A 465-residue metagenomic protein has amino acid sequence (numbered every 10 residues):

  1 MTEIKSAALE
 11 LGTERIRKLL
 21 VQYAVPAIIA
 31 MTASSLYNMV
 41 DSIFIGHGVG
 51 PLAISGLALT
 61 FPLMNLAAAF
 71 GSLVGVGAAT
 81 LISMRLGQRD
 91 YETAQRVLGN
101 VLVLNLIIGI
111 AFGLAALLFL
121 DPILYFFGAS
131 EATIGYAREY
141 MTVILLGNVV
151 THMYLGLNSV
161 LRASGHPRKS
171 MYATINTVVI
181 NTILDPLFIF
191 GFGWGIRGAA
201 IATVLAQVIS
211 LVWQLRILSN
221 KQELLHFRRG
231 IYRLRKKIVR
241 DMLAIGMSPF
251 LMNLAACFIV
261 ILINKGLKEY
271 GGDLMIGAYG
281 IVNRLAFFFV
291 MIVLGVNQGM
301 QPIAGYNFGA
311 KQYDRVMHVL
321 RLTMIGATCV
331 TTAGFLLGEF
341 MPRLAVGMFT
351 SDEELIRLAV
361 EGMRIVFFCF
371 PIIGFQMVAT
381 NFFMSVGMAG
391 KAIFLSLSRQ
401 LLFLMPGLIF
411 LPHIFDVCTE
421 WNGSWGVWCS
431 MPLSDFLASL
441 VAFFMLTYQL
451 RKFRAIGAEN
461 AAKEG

Functional and structural regions predicted by a protein language model:
M1-A24, I82-V149, G193-G246, A304-C369 (+1 more regions): Short alpha-helical transmembrane segments in multi-pass integral membrane proteins
Q22-D41, V143, T177, A206-S210 (+4 more regions): Transmembrane helical elements of multi-pass membrane transporters/channels
V25, I29, T60-L63, F70 (+15 more regions): Hydrophobic residues within alpha-helical transmembrane segments of multi-pass solute transporters/permease subunits
L36-S55, L124-E131, L187-W194, C257-R284 (+3 more regions): Helix-terminus/linker motif at the lipid-water interface of multi-pass membrane proteins
V49-P62, R138-M141, A200, D273-F288 (+2 more regions): Small-residue hotspots at the loop-to-helix junctions and early N-terminal turns of transmembrane alpha-helices
I54-L114, T151-S170, A278-L336, F340-P342 (+1 more regions): Small-residue-rich hydrophobic transmembrane alpha-helices
L66-A69, N181-P186, L211-L215, F287-M291 (+3 more regions): Hydrophobic transmembrane alpha-helices of multi-pass small-molecule transporters
G75, I144-R162, A173-V178, A199-V212 (+4 more regions): Short runs within selected transmembrane alpha-helices of multi-pass transporters and secretion channels
